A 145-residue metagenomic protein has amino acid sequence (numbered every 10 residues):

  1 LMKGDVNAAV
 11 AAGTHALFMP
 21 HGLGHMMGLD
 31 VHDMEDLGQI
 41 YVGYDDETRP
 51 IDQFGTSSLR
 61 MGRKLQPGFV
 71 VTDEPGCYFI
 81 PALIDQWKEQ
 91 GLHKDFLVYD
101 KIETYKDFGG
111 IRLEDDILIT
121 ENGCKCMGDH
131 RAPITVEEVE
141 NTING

Functional and structural regions predicted by a protein language model:
L1-Y41, K64, F69: Active-site cores enriched in adjacent His and Asp/Glu residues with nearby glycine-rich loops that coordinate divalent
L29-G145: Charged, cofactor-coupling segments
